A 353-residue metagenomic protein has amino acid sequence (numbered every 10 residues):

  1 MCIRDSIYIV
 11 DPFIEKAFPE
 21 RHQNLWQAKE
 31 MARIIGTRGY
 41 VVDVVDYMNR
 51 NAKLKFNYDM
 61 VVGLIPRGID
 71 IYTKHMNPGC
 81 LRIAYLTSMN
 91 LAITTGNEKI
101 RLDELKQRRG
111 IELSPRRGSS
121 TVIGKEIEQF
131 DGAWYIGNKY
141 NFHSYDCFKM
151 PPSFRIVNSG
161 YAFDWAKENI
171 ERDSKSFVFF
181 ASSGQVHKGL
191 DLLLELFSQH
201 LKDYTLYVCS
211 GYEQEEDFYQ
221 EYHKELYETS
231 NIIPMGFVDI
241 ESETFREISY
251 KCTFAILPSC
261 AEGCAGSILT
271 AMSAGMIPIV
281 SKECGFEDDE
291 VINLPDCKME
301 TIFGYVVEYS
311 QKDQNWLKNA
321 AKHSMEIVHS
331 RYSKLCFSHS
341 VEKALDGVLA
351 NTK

Functional and structural regions predicted by a protein language model:
M1-I3: Short, small-residue-biased leader/transition segments that mark boundaries at the very start of proteins
Q23-W26, Q311-D346, T352: A charged, aromatic-enriched C-terminal amphipathic alpha-helix characteristic of glycosyltransferases across folds
L113-S153, A162, D217: A short, active-site helix/loop in glycosyltransferases that binds the activated sugar's phosphate group
W165-K188, L194-L201, Y207: Conserved donor-binding/catalytic core segment of Leloir-type glycosyltransferases
Y219-D239: Nucleotide-activated donor-binding/catalytic signature segment of Leloir-type glycosyltransferases, i.e., the conserved
C260: Aromatic "clamp/platform" in nucleotide-sugar-dependent glycosyltransferases that forms part of the donor/acceptor
M276-V280: Short hydrophobic beta-strand element within catalytic cores of glycosyltransferases and related nucleotide-activated
K282, E287-E308, K318: Change "using UDP/GDP/dTDP sugars" to "using nucleotide sugars
